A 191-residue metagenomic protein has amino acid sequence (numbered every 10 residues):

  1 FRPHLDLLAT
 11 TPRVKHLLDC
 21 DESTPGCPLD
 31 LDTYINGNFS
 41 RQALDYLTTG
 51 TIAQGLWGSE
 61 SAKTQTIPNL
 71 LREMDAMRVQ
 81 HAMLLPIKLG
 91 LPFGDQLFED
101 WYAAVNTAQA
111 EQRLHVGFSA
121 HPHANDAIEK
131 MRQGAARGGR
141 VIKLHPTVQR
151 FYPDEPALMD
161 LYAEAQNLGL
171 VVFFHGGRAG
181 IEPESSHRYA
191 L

Functional and structural regions predicted by a protein language model:
F1-L191: Helix-coil boundary/capping segments in enzymes
